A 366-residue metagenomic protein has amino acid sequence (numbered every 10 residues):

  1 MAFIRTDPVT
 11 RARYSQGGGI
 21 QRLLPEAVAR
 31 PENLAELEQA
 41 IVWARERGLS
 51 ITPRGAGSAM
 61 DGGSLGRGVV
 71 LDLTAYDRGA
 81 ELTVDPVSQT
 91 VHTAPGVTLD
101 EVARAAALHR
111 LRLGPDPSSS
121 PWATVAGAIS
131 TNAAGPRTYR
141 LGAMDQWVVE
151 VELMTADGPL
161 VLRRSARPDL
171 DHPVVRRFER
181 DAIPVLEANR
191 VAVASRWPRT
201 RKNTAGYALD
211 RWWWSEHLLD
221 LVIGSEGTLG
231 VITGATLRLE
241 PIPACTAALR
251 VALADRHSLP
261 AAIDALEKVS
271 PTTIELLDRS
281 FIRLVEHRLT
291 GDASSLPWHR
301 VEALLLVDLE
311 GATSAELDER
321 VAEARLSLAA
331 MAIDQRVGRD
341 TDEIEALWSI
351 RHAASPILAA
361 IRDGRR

Functional and structural regions predicted by a protein language model:
R5-Y14, W213, L219-R366: C-terminal substrate-recognition/cap domain of FAD-linked oxidoreductases
G18-I51, V69, L73-S119, I129 (+3 more regions): N-terminal glycine-rich flavin-associated loop
G19, M60-L65, S295-P297: Short glycine-biased active-site loop of nucleotidyltransferases that positions the nucleotide triphosphate and helps
L24, A29, E36, W43-R47 (+13 more regions): Hydrophobic/basic alpha-helical segments enriched in Actinobacteria
G66-V69, A128-T131, L289-G291, H352: Short low-complexity, flexible loop/linker segments enriched in glycine and/or proline with clustered acidic
D116-A123, G338-D340: Short, surface-exposed recognition loops or helix-turn segments adjacent to catalytic cores
A126-R283, R300-L306: Mobile "lid/hinge" segments at catalytic clefts and subdomain interfaces of large enzymes
